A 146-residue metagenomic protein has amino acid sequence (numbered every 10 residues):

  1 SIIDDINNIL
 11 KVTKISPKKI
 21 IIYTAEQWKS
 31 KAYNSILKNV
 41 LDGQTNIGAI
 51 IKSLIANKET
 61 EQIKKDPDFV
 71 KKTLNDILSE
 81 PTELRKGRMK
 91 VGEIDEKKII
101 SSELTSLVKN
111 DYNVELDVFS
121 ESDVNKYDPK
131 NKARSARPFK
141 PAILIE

Functional and structural regions predicted by a protein language model:
S1-E146: Feature 926 captures the class I aminoacyl-tRNA synthetase adenylation module centered on the KMSKS loop
